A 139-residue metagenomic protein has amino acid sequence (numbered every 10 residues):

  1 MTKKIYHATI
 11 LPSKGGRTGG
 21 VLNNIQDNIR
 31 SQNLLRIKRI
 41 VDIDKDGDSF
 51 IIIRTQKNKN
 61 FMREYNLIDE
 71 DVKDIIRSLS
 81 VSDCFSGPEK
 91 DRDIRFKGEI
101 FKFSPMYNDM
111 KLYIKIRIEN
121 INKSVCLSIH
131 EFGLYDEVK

Functional and structural regions predicted by a protein language model:
M1-K139: Ribonuclease/tRNase effector modules and their secretory precursors
